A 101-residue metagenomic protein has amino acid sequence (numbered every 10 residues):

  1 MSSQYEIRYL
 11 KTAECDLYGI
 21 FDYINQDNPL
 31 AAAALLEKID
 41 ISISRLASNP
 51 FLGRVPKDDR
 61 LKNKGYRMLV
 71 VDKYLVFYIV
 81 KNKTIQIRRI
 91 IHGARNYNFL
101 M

Functional and structural regions predicted by a protein language model:
M1-K38: Arg/Lys-rich, positively charged N-terminal/basic patches that mediate binding to nucleic acids
K38-R45: Compact soluble domain cores
A47-P50: Short proline/glycine- and basic residue-enriched helix-capping loop/turn segments at helix->loop/beta transitions
G53-N82: Basic/aromatic recognition patch in beta-strand/loop cores that engages polyanionic ligands
V71-L75, I79-M101: Enriched for short, Lys/Arg-rich terminal
